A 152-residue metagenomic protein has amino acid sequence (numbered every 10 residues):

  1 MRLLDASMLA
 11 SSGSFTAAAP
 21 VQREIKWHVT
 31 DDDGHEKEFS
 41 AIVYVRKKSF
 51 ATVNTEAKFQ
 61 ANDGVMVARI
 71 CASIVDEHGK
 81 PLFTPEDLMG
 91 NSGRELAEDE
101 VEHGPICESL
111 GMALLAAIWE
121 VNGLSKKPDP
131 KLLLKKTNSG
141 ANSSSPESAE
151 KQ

Functional and structural regions predicted by a protein language model:
M1-V21: Extended acidic low-complexity intrinsically disordered regions
L4, I25-H28, K48-S49: Small/flexible residues
A19-K37: Short acidic-hydrophobic surface loop/beta-edge motif
H35-Q152: Short, surface-exposed, charged amphipathic helix/loop patches that serve as local interaction elements
